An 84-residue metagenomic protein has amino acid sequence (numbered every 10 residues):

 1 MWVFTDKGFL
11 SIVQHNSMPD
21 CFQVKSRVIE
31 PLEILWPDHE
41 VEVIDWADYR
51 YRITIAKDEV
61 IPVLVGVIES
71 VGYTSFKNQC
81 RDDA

Functional and structural regions predicted by a protein language model:
M1-A84: Structured alpha/beta or helical-core interaction and ligand-binding surfaces enriched in interleaved
